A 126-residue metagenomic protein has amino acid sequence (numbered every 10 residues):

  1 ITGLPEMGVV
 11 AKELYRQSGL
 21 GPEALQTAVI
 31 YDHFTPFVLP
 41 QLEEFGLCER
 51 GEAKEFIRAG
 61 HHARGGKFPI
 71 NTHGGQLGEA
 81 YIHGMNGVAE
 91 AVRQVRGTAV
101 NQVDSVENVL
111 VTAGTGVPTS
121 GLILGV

Functional and structural regions predicted by a protein language model:
I1-V126: Claisen-condensing/thiolase-fold acyl-transfer catalytic domains that form or cleave C-C bonds in fatty acid
